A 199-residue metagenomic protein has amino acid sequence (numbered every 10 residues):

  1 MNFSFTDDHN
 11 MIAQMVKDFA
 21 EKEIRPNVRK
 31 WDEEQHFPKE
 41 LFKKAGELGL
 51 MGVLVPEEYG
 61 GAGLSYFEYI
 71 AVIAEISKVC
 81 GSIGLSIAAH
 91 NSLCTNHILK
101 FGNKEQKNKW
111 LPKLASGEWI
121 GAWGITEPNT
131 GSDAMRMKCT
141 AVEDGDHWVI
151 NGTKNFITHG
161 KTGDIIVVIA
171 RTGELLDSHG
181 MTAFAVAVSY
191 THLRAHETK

Functional and structural regions predicted by a protein language model:
M1-A88, E105-K109, K113-S116, I120: Amphipathic, small/basic residue-rich leader segments at the start of a protein or domain
V16-I24, G102-K109, G145-N151, A183-Y190: Long, well-ordered alpha-helical segments
I73, T95-I98, L111, V167 (+1 more regions): Conserved protein kinase catalytic domain
L85-E105, G131-A134: N-terminal glycine-rich flavin-associated loop
I87, H147, N151-L193: A short core secondary-structure module
C139-V142: A structural signal for short hydrophobic beta-strand segments in well-ordered beta-sheet cores
A195-K199: A short, hydrophobic C-terminal helix/tail in secreted or cell-surface proteins
